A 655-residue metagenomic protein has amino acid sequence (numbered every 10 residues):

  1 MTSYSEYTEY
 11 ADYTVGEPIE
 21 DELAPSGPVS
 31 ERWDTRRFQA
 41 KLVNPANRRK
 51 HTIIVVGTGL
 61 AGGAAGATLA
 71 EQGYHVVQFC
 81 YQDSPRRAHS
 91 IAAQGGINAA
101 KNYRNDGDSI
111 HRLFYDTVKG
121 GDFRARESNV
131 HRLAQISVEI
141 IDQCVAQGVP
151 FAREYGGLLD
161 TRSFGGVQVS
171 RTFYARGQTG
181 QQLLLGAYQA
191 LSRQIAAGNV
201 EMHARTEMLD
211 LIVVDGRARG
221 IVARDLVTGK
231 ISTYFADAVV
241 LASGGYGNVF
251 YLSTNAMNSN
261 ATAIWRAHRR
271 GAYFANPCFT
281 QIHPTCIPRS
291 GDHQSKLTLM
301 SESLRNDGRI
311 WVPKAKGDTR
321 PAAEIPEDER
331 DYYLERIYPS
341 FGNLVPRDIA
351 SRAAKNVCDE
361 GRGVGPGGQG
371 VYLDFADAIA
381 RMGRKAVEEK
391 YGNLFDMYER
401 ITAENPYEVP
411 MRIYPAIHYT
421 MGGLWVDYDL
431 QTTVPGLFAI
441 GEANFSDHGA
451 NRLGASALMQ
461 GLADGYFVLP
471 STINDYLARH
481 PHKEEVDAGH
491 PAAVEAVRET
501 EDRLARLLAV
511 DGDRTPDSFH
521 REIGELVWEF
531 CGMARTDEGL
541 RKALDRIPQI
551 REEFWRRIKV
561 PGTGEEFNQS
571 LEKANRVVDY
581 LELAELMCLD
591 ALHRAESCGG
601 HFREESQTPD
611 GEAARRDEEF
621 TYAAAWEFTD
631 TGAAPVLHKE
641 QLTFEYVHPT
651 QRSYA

Functional and structural regions predicted by a protein language model:
M1-I53: Extreme N-terminal leader/targeting segments of oxidoreductases
A40-T52, A65-T68, Q72-Y74, Q78 (+10 more regions): Glycine- and aromatic-enriched mobile tails/lids
I54-V56, Y234-S243: Short hydrophobic core segments
G62: N-terminal Rossmann-fold NAD(P) dinucleotide-binding loop
D83-Y115, Q281-T285, D292-K296: Conserved N-terminal glycine-rich FAD pyrophosphate-binding loop of Rossmann-like flavoproteins
I140, V145-K230, F235, C286-L297: Conserved redox-cofactor binding core of oxidoreductases
A238-H293, L297, H448-S471: Glycine-rich loop(s) and the adjacent beta-strand/alpha-helix scaffold that form part
R266, Y273-R400, S471-N474: An anion/pyrophosphate-binding glycine-rich loop and adjacent beta-alpha core in soluble alpha-beta enzymes
